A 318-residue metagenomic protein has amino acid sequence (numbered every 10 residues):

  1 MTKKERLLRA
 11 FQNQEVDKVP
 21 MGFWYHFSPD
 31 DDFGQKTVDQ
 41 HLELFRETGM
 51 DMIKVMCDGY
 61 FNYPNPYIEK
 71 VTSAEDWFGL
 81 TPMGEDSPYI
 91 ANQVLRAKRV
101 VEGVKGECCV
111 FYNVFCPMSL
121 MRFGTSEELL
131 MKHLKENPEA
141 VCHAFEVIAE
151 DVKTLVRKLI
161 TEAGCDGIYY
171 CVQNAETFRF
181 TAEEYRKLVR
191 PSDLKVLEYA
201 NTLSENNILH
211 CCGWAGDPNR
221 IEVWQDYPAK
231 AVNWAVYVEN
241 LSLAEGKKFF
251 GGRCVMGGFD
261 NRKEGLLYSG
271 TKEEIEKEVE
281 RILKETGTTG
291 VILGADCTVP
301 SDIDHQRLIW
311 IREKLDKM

Functional and structural regions predicted by a protein language model:
M1-D31, K36-Q40, D51, V55 (+1 more regions): Active-site loop segments of alpha/beta catalytic cores
W24-D30, D51-M83: Alpha/beta catalytic barrel-like cores
